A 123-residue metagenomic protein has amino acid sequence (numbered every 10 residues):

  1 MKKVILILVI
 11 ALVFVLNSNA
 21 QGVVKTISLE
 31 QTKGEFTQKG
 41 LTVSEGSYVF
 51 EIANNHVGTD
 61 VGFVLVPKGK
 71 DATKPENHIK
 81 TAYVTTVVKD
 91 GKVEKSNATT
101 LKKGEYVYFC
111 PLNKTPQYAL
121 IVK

Functional and structural regions predicted by a protein language model:
M1-V4: Positively charged n-region of N-terminal signal peptides that target proteins for export
I7-V15: Bacterial N-terminal signal peptides
I10, H56, G69, L112-K114: Short, flexible active-site-adjacent loop segments at beta-strand->alpha-helix junctions, enriched in small/polar
L16-A20: Sec/Tat signal peptide C-region and signal peptidase I cleavage site
Q21-T32, G69-Y83, T99-L101, T115-K123: Extracytoplasmic/periplasmic copper-protein system
Q21-T59: N-terminal, post-signal-peptide metal-ligating segments of extracellular/periplasmic oxidoreductases, dominated by
K33-T37, T42-S44, G58, V88-K123: Extracellular/periplasmic metallocenter environments
G62-V66: Beta-strand signatures of extracellular beta-sandwich domains
